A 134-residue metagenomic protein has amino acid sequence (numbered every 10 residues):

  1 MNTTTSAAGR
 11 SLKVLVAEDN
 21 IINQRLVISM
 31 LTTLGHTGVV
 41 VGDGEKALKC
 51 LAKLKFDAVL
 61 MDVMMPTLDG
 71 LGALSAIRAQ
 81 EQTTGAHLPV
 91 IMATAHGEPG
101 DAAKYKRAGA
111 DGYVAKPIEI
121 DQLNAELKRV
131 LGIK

Functional and structural regions predicted by a protein language model:
E18: Conserved acidic carboxylate
R25-T33: Charged docking surfaces used in two-component/phosphorelay signaling
I28, I118-L127: C-terminal output helix
V40-K49, G70-G72: Helix N-cap/capping motif at the beta->alpha junctions
K55-L60: Active-site beta3 strand of CheY-like receiver
M65, G97: Receiver (REC) domain active-site loop signature in two-component systems and cognate sites in sensor histidine kinases
